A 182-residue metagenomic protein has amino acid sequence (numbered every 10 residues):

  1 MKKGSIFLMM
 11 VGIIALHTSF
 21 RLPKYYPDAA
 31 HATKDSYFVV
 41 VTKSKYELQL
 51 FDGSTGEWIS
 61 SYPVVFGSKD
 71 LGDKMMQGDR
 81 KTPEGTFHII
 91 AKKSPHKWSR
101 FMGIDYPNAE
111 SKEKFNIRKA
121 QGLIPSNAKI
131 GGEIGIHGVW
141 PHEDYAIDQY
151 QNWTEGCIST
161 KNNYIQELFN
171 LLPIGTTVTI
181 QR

Functional and structural regions predicted by a protein language model:
K2, I6, D70, G122-L123 (+1 more regions): Hydrophobic alpha-helical segments, principally membrane-spanning helices and signal/leader peptides
K3-S5, M10-Y25, A29-A30: Bacterial Sec-dependent signal peptides at the C-terminal "C-region" and cleavage site
L8, L16, L22, L48-L50 (+3 more regions): Generic detector of leucine side chains in alpha-helical contexts
H17, K43, T160: Functionally constrained cores in energy, signaling, and assembly domains
Y26-G135: Gly/Pro-biased beta-strand-loop elements
P95-R182: Exported/periplasmic cell-wall-interacting domains
